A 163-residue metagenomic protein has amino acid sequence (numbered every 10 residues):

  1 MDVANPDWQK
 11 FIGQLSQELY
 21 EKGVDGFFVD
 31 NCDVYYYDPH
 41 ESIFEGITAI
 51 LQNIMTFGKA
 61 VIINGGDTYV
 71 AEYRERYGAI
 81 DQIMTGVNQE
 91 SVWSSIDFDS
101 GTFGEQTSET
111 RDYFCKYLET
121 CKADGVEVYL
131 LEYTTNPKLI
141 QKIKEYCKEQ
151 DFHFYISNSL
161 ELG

Functional and structural regions predicted by a protein language model:
M1-G163: Glycan-processing catalytic domains of CAZymes
